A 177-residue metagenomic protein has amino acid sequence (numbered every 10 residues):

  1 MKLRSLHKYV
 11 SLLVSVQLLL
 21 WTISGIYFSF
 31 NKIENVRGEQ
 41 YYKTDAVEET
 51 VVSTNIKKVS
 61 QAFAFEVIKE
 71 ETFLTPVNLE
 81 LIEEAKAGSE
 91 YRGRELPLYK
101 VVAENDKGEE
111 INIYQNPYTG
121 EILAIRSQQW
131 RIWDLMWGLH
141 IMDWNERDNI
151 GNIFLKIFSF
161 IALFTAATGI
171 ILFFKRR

Functional and structural regions predicted by a protein language model:
M1-R177: Conserved histidines in hydrophobic membrane contexts and catalytic metal-binding motifs
